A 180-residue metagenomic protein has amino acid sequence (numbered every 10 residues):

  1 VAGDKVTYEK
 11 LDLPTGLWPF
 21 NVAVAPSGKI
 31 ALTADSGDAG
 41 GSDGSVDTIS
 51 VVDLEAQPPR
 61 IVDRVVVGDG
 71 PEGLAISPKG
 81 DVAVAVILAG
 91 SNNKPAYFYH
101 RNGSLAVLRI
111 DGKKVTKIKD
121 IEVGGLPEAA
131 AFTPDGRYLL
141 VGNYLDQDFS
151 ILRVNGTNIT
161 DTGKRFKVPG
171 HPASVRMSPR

Functional and structural regions predicted by a protein language model:
V1-R180: Predominantly soluble domains enriched in secretory-pathway, periplasmic, or organellar proteins
